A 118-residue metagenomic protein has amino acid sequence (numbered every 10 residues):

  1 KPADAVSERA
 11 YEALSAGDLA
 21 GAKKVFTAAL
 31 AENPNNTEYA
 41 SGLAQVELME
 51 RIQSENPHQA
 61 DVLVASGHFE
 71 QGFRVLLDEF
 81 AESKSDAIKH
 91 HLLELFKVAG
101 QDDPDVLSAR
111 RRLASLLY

Functional and structural regions predicted by a protein language model:
K1-Y118: Non-globular targeting/processing and membrane-anchoring segments
